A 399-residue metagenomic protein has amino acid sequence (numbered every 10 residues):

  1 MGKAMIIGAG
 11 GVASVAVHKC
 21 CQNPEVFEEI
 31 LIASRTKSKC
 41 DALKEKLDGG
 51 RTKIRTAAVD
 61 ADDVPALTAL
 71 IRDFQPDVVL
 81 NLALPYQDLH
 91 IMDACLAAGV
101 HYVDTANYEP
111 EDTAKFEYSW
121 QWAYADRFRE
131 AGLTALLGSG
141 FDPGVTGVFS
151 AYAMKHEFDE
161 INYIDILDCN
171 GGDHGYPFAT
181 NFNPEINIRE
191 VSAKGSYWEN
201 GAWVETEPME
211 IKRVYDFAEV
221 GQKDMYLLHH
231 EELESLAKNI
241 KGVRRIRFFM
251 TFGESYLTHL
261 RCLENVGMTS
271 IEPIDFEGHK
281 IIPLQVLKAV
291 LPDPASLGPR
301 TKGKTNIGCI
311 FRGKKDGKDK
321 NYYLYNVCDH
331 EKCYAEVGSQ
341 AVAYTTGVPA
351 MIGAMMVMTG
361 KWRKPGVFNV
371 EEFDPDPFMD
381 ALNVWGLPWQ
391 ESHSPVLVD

Functional and structural regions predicted by a protein language model:
A9-G10: Glycine-rich Rossmann-fold phosphate-binding loop(s) that bind the pyrophosphate of adenine dinucleotide cofactors
A13-S14: N-terminal Rossmann-fold NAD(P) dinucleotide-binding loop
T36-K39: Helix N-cap at the beta1-alpha1 junction of Rossmann-like dinucleotide-binding domains, i.e., the first residues
G49-D63: Rossmann-fold cofactor-recognition segment
D60-P76, A83, Q87: Conserved Rossmann-fold cofactor-binding substructure of NAD(P)-dependent oxidoreductases
I71, D77-N81, C95, Y102-V103: N-terminal Rossmann-like NAD(P) cofactor-binding module of classical short-chain dehydrogenase/reductase
A106-L133: Rossmann-fold NAD(P)-binding glycine/threonine-rich loop
K155-D399: C-terminal catalytic/substrate-binding lobe primarily of soluble NAD(P)-dependent oxidoreductases
